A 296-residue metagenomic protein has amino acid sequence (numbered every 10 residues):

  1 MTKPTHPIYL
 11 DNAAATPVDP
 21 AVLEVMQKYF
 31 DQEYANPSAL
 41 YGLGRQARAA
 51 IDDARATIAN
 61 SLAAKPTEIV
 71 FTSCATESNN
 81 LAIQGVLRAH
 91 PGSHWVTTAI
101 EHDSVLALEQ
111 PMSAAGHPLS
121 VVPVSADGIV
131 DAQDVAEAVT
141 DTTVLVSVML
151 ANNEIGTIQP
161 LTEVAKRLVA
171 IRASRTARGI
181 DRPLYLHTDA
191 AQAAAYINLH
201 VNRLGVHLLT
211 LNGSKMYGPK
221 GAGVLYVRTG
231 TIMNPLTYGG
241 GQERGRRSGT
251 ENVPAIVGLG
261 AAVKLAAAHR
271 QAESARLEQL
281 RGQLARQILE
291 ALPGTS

Functional and structural regions predicted by a protein language model:
M1-S296: Pyridoxal 5′-phosphate
